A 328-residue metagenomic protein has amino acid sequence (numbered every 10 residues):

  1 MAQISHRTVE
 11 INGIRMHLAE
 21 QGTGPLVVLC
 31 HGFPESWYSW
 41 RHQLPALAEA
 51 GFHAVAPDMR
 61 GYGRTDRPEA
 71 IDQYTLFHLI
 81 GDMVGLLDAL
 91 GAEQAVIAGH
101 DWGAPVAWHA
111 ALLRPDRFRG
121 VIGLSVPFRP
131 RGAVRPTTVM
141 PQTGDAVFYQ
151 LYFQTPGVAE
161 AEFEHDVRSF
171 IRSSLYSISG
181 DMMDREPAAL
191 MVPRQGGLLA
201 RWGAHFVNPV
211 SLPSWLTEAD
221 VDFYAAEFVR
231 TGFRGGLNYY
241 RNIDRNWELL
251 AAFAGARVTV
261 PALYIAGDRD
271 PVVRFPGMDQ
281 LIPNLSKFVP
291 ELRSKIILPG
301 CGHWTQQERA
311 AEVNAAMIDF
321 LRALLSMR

Functional and structural regions predicted by a protein language model:
M1-R15: N-terminal cap/lid segment of alpha/beta-hydrolase-fold proteins
A2, M16, R64-Q94, A98 (+2 more regions): Flexible "cap/lid" subdomain of the alpha/beta-hydrolase fold that forms the substrate-access gate
H6-T8, A54-A56, S294-I297: Conserved beta-strand scaffold positions in the cores of enzyme catalytic domains, especially in NTP/NDP-utilizing
I14-D66: Conserved HGGG/HGGXW glycine-rich cap/lid loop of the alpha/beta-hydrolase fold
P34, M59-G63, F128, D270 (+1 more regions): Alpha/beta-hydrolase active-site loop signature
R41, W108-L112, N314: Short, hydrophobic alpha-helix immediately C-terminal to the catalytic nucleophile
E291-R328: Catalytic active-site module of serine/aspartate enzymes centered on a nucleophile-bearing elbow/loop
